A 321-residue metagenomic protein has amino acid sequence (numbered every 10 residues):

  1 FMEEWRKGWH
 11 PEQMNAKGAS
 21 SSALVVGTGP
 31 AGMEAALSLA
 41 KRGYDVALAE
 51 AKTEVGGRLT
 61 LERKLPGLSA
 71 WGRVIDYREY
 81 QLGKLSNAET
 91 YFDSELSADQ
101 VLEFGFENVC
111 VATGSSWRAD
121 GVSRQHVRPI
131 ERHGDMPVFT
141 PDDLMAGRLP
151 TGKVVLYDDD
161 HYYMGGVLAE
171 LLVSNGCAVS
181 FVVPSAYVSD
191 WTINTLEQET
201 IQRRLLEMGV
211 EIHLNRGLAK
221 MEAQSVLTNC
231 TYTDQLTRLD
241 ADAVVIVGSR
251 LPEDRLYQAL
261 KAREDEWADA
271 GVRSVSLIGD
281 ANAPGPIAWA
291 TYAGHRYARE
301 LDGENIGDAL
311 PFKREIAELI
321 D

Functional and structural regions predicted by a protein language model:
F1-A19: Cysteine-cluster motifs in flexible loop/terminal segments that predominantly coordinate metals
F1-R6, T53-V55, L61, P66-G67 (+1 more regions): Glycine-rich flavin
N15-A51, V55, Y91-G105, V109-P129 (+2 more regions): Rossmann-like dinucleotide/flavin-binding elements
T60-Y91, D120-M136, I193-K220, R299: N-terminal glycine-rich dinucleotide-binding loop that anchors FAD/FMN and/or NAD(P) in oxidoreductases
L218-A219, T231-T233: Short polar/acidic secondary-structure junctions
K220-M221, L277: Generic beta-strand structural signal
Q224-N229: Short polybasic amphipathic segments
